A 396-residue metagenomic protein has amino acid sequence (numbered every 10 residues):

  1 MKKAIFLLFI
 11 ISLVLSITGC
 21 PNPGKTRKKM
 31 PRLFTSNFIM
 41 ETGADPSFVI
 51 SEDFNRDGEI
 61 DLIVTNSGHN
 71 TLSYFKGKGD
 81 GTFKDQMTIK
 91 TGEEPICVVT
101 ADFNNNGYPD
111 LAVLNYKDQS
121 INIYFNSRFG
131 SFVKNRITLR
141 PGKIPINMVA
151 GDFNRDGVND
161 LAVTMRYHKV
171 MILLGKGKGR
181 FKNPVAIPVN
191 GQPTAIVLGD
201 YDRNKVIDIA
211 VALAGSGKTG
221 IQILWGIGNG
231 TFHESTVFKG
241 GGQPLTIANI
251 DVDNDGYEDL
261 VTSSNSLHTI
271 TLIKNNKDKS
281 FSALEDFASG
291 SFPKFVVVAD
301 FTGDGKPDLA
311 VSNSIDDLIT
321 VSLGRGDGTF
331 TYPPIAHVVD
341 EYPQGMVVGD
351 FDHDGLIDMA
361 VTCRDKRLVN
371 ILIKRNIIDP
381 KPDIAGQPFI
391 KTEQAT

Functional and structural regions predicted by a protein language model:
L8-S16: Bacterial N-terminal signal peptides
C20-A44, K76-E93, F125-K143, L174-G191 (+5 more regions): Blade-edge motifs of beta-propeller repeat domains
S47-R56, K76, I96-N105, I146-R155 (+6 more regions): Beta-propeller blade termini
G58-I60, G107-P109, G157-N159, K205-I207 (+3 more regions): Glycine-aliphatic tripeptides that mark coil-to-beta-strand junctions in extracellular and membrane proteins
L62-T65, L111-L114, L161-T164, I209-L213 (+3 more regions): Hydrophobic beta-strand segments that make up the repeating blades of beta-propeller and related beta-repeat
T71-Y74, S120-I123, K169-L173, G220-L224 (+3 more regions): A short loop-to-beta-strand structural motif that recurs across blades of beta-propeller domains
Q344-P380: Blade-level signature of beta-propeller repeat domains, shared across WD40, Kelch, NHL, RCC1 and BNR/Asp-box propellers
